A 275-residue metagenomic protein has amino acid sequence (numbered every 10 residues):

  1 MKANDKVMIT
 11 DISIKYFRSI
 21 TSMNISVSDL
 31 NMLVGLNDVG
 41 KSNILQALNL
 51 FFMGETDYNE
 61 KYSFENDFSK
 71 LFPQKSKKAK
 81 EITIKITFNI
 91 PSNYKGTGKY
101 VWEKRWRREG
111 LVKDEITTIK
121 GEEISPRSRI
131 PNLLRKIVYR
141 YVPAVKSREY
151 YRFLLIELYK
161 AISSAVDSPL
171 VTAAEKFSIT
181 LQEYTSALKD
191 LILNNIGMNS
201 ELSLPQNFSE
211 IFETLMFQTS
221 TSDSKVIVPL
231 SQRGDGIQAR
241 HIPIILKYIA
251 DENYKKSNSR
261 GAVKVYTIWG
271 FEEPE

Functional and structural regions predicted by a protein language model:
M1-M53: Pre-Walker A-like glycine/lysine-rich segment at the N-terminus of P-loop NTPase domains
K2-N4, F153-E273: Extended helical coiled-coil dimerization/tether regions that scaffold and oligomerize large DNA-maintenance assemblies
D11-S13, N24, T83-T87, E103 (+1 more regions): Beta-strand secondary-structure signal
I12, R140, T267-F271: Hydrophobic positions in the central parallel beta-sheet of the AAA+
F17, E273-E275: Conserved Walker B
I25, K75-A79, Y94, N132-R135 (+2 more regions): Conserved catalytic network of the ASCE P-loop NTPase/AAA+ motor domain
Q46-G96: Conserved P-loop NTP-binding catalytic core
T83-K85, N89-E175: Electropositive, glycine-dotted interaction segments that contact anionic polymers or phosphate-rich ligands
